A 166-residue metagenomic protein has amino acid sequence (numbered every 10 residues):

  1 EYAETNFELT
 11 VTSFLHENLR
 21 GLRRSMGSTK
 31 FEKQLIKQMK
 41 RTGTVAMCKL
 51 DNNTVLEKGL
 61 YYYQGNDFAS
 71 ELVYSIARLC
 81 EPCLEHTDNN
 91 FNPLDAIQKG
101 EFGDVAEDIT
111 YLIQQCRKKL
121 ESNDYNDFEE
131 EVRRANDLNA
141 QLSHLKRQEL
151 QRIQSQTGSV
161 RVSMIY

Functional and structural regions predicted by a protein language model:
E1-Y166: Cytosolic, long alpha-helical scaffolding segments
